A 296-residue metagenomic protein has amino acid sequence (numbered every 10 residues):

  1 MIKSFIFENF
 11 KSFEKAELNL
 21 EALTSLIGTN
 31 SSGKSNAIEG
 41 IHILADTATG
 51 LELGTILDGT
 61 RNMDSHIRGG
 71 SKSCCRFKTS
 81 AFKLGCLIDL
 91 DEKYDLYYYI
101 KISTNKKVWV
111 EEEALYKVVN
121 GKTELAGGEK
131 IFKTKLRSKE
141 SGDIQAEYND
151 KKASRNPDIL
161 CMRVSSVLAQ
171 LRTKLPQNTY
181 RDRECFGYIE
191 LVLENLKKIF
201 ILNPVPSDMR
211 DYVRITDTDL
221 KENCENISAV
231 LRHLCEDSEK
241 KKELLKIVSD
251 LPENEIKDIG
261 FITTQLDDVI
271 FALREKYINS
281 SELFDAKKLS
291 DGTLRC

Functional and structural regions predicted by a protein language model:
M1-E14: N-terminal pre-Walker A segment at the start of P-loop NTPase domains
N9, C86-E92, Y116-N120, E275-I278: Short acidic, glycine-rich loop/turn motifs
K15, K93-Y97, S281-L283: Short, mixed charged/polar active-site loops that provide acid/base catalysis or chelate metal/phosphate cofactors
K15-E21: Phosphate-binding P-loop
A22-N62, E113, G292, C296: Phosphate-binding glycine-rich loops of NTP-binding sites
T29, N226, S249, E253 (+1 more regions): Conserved ABC ATPase signature
E39-V108: Conserved P-loop NTP-binding catalytic core
E92-K246, D250, N254: Electropositive, glycine-dotted interaction segments that contact anionic polymers or phosphate-rich ligands
